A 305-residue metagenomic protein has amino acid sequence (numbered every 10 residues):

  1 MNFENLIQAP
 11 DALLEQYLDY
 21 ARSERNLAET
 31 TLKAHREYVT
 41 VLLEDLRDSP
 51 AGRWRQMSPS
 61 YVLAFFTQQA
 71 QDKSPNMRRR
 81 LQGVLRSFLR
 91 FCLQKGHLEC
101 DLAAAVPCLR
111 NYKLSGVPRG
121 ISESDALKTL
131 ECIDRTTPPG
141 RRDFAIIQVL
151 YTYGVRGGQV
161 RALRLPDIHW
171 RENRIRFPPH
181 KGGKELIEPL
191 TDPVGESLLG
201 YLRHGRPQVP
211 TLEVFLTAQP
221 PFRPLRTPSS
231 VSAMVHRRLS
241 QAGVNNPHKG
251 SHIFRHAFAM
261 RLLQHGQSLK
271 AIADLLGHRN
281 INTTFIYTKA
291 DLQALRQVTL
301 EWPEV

Functional and structural regions predicted by a protein language model:
M1-V305: Conserved catalytic core of the tyrosine transesterase superfamily
